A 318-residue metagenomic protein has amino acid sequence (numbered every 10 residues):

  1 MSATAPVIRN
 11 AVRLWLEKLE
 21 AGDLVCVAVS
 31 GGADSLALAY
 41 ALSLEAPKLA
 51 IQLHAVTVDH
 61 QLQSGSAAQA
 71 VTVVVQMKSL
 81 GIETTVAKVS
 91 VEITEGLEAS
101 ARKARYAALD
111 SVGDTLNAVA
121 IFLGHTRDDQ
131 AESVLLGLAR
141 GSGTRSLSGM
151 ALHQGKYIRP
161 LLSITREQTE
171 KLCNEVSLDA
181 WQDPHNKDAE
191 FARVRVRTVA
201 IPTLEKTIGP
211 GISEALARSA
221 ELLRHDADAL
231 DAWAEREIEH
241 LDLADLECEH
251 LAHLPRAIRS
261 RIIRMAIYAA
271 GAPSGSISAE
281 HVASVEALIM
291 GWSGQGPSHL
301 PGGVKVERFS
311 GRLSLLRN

Functional and structural regions predicted by a protein language model:
M1-V199: Core alpha/beta nucleotide-donor-binding catalytic domains of modification enzymes
A3-D34, H54, V58-H60, T85 (+7 more regions): AMP-forming adenylation/ATP pyrophosphatase catalytic core
G124, D128, H185-V194, S213-L216 (+4 more regions): Conserved phosphate/pyrophosphate-binding and hydrolysis machinery centered on Walker-type P-loop NTPases, extending
T203-A215: Inter-helical turn/loop segments and adjacent helix faces that build the functional surface of alpha-helical bundle
